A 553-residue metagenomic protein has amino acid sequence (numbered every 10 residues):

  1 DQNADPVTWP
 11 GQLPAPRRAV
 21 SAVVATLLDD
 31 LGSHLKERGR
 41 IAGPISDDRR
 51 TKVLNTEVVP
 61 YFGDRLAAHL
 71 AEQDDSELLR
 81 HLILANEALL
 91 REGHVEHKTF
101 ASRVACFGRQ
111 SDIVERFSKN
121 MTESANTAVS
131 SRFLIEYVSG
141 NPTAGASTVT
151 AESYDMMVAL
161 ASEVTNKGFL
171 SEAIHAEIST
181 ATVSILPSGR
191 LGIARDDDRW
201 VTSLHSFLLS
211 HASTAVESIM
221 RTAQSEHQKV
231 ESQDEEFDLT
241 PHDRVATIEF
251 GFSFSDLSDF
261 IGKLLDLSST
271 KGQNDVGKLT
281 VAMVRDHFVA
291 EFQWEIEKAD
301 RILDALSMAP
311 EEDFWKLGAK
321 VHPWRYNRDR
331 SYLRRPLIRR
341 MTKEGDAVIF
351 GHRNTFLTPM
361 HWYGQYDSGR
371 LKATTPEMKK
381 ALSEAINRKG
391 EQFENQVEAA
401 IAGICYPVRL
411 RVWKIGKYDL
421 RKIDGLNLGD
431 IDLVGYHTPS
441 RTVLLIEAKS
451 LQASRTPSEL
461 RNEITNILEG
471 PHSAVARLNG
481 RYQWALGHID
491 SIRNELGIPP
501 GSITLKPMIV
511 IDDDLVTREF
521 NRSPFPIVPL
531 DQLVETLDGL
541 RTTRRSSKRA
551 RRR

Functional and structural regions predicted by a protein language model:
D1-Q2, S450-I511: Catalytic cores of nucleic-acid endonucleases
D1-R388, N395, A399, G403 (+2 more regions): Acidic, metal-dependent phosphodiester-chemistry machinery of nucleic-acid enzymes
K389, Q396, R409-I415: Long, terminal "pre-/pro-" and other extracytoplasmic accessory regions that lie outside the mature folded/catalytic
Q392, L426-L428, S502: A generic fold-level signal
Y406: Short phosphate-binding/catalytic loops that engage adenosine nucleotides
L410-I431, G435-R441: Active-site metal-binding core of divalent-cation-utilizing nuclease and nuclease-like domains
N427, P439-S440, A485, L505 (+2 more regions): Anion-binding and metal-coordination hotspots
G435-R455: Active-site beta-strand-loop-beta-strand hairpin of nuclease catalytic cores that positions key catalytic residues
